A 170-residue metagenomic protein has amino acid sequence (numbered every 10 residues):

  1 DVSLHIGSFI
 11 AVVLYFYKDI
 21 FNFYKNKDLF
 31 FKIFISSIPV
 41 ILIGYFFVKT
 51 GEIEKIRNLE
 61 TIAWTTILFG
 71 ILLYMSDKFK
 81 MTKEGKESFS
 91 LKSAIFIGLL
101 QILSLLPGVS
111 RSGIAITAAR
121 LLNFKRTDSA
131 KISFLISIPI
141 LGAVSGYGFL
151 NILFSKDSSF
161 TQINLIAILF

Functional and structural regions predicted by a protein language model:
D1-F170: Multi-pass membrane proteins that catalyze or facilitate reactions on polyprenyl-/lipid-phosphate substrates and their
